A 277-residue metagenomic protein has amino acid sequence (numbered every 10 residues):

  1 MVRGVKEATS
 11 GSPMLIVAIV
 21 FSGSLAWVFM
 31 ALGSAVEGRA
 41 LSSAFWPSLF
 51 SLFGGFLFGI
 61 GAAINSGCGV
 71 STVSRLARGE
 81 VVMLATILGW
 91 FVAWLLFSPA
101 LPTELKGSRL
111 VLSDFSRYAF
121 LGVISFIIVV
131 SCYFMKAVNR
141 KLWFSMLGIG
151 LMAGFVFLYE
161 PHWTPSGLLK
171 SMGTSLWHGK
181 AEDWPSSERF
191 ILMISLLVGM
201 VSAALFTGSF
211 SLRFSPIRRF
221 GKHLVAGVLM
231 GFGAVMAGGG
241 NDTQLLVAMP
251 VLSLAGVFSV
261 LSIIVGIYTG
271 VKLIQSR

Functional and structural regions predicted by a protein language model:
M1-R277: Membrane-interfacial helix-loop segments of redox and metal-homeostasis proteins, especially TM-loop-TM junctions
